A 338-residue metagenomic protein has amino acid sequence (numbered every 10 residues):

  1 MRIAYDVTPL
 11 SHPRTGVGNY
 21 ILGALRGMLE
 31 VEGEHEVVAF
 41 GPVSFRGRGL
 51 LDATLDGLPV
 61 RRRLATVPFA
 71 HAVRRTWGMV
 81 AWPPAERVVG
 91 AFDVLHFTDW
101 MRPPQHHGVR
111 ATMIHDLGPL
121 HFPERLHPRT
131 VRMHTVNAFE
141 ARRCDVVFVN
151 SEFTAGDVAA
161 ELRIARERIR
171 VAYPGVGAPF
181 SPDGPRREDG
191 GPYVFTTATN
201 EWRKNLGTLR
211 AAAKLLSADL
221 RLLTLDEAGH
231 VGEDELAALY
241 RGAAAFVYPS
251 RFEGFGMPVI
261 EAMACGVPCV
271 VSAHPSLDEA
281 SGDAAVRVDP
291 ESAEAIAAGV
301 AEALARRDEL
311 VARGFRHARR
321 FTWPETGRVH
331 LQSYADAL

Functional and structural regions predicted by a protein language model:
M1-L338: Carbohydrate transferase catalytic cores enriched for Leloir-type hexosyltransferases
